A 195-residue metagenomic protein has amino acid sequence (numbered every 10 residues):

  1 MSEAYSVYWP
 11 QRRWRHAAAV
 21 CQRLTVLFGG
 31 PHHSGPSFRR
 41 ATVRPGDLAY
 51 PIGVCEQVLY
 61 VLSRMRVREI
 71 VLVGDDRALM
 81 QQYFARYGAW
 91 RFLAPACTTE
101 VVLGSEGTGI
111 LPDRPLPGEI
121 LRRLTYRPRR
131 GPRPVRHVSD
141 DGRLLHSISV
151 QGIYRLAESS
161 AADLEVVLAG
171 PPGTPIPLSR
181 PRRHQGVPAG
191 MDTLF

Functional and structural regions predicted by a protein language model:
M1, V73-F195: Contiguous surface segments at macromolecular interaction interfaces
M1-G46, G53: Short N-terminal edge-element motif at the start of the domain
R15, I70-D75: Residues in flexible loops and secondary-structure boundaries
V20-Q22, R64-M65, D76-R77: Surface-exposed beta-strand edges and their flanking turn/coil or helix-capping segments
L24-G29, E69-L72, Y83-R86: Short, low-complexity, polar/charged sequence segments that are solvent-exposed and flexible
S34-R39, G46-C55, D76-W90: Short secondary-structure capping micro-motifs at structural edges
Y60-V71: Short beta-strand-centered aromatic/proline hotspots
